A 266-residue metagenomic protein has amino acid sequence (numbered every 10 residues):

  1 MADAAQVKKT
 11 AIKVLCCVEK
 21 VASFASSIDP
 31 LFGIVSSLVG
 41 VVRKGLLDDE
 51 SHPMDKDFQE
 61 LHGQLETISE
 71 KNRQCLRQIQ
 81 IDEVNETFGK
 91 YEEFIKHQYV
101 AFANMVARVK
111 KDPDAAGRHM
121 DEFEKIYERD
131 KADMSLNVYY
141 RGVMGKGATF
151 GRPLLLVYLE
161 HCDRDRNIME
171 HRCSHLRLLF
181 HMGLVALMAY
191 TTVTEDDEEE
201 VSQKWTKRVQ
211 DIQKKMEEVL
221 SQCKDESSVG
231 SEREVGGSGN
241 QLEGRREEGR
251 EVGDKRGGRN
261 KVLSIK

Functional and structural regions predicted by a protein language model:
A2-A4, K9, D48-R245, G249 (+1 more regions): Membrane-insertive, amphipathic helical modules of secreted toxins and fusogens
D3-L65: Membrane-inserting effector segments that mediate pore formation, membrane fusion, or transient membrane insertion
